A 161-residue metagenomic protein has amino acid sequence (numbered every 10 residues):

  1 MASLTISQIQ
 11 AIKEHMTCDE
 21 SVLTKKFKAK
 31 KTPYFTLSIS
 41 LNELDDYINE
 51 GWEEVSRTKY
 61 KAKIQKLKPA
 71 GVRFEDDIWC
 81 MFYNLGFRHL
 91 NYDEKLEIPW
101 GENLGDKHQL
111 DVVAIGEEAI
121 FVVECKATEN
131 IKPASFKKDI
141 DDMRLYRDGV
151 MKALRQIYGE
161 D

Functional and structural regions predicted by a protein language model:
M1-D161: Intrinsically disordered, low-complexity Ser/Thr/Pro/Gly-rich regulatory segments
